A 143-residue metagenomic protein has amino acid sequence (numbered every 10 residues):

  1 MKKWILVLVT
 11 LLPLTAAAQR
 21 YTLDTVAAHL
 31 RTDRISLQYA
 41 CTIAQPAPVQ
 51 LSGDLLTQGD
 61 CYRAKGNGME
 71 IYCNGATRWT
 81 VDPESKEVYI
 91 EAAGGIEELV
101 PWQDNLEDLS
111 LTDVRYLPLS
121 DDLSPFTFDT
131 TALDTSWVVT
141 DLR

Functional and structural regions predicted by a protein language model:
W4-L14: Sec-dependent N-terminal signal peptides
Q19, A93, W102-R143: Non-transmembrane domains of secretory- and envelope-associated proteins
Q19-T25: Cleaved targeting-peptide boundary
A27-P46: A short, Trp-centered hydrophobic/proline-enriched beta-strand micro-motif
Q38-T42, D54-L56, V114: Residue-level recognition of well-ordered beta-strand positions that form the cores of beta-sheet-rich folds across
Y39-I43, R63-N67, E107: Short beta-strand segments that buttress and anchor functional surface loops
S52-W102: An acidic-aromatic
